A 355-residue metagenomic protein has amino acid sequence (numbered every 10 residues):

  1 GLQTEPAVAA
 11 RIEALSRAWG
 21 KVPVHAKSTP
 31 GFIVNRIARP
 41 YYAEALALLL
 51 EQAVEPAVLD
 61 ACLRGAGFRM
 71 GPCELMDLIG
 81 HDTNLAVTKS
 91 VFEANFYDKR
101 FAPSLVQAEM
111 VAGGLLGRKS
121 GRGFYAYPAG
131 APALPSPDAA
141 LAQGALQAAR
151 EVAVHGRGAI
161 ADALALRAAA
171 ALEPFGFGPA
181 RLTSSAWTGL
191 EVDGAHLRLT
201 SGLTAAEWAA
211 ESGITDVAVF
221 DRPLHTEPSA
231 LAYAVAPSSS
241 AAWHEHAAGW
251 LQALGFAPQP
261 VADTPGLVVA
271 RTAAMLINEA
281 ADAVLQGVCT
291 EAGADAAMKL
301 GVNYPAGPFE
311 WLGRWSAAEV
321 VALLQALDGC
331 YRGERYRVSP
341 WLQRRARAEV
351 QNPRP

Functional and structural regions predicted by a protein language model:
G1-P355: N-terminal glycine-rich phosphate-binding loop for ADP-containing cofactors
